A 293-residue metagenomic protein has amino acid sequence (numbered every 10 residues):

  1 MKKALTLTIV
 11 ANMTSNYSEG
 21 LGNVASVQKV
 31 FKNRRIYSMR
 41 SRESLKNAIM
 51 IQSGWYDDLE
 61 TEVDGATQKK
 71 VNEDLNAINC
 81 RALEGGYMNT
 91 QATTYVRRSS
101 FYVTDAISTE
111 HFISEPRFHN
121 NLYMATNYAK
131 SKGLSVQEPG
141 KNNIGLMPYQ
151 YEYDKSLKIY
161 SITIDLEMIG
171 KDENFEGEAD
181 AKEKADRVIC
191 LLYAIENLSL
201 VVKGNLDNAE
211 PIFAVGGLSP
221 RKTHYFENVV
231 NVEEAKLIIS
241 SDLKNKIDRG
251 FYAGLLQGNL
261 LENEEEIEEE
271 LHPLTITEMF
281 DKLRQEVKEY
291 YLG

Functional and structural regions predicted by a protein language model:
M1-G293: RNA-binding basic/glycine-rich loop and surface signature characteristic of RAMP-family CRISPR effectors
